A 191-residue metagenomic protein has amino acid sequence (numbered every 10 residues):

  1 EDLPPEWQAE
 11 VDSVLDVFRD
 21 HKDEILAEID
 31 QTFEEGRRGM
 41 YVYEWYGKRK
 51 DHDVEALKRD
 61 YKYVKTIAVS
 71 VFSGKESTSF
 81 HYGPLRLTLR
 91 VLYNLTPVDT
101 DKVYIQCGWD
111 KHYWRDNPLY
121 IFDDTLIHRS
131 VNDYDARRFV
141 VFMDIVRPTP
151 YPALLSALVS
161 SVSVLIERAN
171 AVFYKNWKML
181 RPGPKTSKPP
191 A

Functional and structural regions predicted by a protein language model:
E1-T88, T100-D101, R138, P152-A191: Fe(II)/2-oxoglutarate oxygenase catalytic core
A68-S70, H81, N94, Q106 (+2 more regions): Residues in well-ordered beta-strands of folded domains
G74, L85, V98, L126-H128 (+1 more regions): Short, solvent-exposed loop/turn segments at secondary-structure junctions
T78-H81, V103, F122, H128-Y134: Short beta-strand His + acidic residue motifs that chelate non-heme Fe in jelly-roll/DSBH and cupin folds
R90-L95, I121, A136-Y151: A short hydrophobic beta-strand segment most commonly corresponding to one strand of the jelly-roll/cupin
T96-D116: A short beta-strand-loop-beta hairpin characteristic of the jelly-roll/cupin
V98, G108-D110, T125, D133-D135 (+1 more regions): An acidic- and aromatic-residue-enriched active-site/binding cleft used to recognize and process polar
Y113-I127: Conserved metal-binding segment of the jelly-roll/cupin
